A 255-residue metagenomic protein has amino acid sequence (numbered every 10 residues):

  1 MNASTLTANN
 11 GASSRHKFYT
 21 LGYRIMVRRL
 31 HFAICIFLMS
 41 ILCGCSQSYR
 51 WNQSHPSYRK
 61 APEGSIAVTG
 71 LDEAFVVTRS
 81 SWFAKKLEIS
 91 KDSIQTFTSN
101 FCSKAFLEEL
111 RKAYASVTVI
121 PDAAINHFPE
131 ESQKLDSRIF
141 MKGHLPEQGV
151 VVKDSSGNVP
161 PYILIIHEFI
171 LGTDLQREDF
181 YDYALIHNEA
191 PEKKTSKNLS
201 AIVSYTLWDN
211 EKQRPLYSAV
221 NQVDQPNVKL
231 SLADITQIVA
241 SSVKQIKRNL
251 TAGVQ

Functional and structural regions predicted by a protein language model:
M1-N10, S14-C45: Sec-dependent bacterial lipoprotein signal peptides
N2, I94, T98, K193 (+1 more regions): Conserved aromatic-histidine-acidic binding/catalytic patches
C35, D92, T96, L232 (+1 more regions): Flexible, glycine- and charge-enriched loops at secondary-structure boundaries
C45-T78, I170-Q255: C-terminal/domain-edge helix-coil "capping" segments
A74, T78-I165, F169, N210-R214 (+1 more regions): N-terminal segment of the mature soluble domain
